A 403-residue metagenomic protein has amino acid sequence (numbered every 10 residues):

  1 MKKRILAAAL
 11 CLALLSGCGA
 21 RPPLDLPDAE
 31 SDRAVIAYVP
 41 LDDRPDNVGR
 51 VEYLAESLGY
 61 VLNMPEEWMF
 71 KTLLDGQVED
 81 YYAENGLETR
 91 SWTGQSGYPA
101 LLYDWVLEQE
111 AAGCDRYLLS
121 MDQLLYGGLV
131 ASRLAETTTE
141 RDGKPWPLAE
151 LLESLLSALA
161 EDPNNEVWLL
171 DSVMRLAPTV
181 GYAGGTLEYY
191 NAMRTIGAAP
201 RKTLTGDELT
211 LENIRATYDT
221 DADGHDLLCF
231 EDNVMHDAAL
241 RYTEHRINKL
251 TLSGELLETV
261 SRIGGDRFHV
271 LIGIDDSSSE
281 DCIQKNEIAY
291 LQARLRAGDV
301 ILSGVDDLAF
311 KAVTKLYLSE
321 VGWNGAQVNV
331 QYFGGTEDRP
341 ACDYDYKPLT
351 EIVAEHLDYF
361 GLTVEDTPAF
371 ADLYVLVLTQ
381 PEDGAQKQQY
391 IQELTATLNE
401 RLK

Functional and structural regions predicted by a protein language model:
M1-R4, A8-A9: Positively charged n-region of N-terminal signal peptides that target proteins for export
L15-G17: C-terminal motif of bacterial Sec signal peptides marking the signal peptidase cleavage site
G19-K403: An N-terminal assembly and electron-transfer interface module characteristic of large anaerobic redox and radical
